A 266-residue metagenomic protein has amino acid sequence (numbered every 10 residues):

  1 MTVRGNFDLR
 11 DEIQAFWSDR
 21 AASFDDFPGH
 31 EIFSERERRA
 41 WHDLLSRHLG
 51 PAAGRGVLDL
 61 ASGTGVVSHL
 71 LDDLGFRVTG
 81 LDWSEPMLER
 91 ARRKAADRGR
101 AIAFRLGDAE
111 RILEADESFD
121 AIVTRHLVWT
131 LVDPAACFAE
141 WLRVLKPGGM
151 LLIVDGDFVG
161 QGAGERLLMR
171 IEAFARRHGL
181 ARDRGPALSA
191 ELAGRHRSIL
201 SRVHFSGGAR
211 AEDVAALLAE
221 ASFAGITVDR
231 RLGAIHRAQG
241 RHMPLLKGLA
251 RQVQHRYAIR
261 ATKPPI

Functional and structural regions predicted by a protein language model:
M1-A52, V66, L70, D229-A234: Conserved class I S-adenosyl-L-methionine
G56-L60, T64-R111: Class I SAM-dependent methyltransferase SAM/SAH-binding core
E110-A121: A short acidic, Gly/Pro-enriched loop at the edge of an enzyme's catalytic core that lines a small-molecule cofactor
A121-P134: A short SAM/SAH-binding and catalytic strip from SAM-dependent methyltransferases
A135-P147: A short glycine-rich, Lys/Arg-flanked "PGG" loop and its adjoining helix->strand segment in the class I
M150-G185, A190: Conserved class I S-adenosyl-L-methionine
F205-S222: Short alpha-helix
A221, R241-I266: Core SAM-dependent methyltransferase catalytic element
